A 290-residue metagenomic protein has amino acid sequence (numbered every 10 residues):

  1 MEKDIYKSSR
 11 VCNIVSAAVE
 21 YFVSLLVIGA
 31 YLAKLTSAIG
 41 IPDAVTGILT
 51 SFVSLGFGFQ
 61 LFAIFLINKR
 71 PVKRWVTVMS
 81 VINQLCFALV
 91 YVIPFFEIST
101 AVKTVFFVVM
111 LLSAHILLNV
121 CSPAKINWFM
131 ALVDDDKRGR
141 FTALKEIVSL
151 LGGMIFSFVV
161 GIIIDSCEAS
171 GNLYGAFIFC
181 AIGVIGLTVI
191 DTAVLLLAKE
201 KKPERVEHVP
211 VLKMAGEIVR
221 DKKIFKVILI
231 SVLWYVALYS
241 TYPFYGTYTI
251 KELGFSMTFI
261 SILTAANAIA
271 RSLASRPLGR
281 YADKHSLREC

Functional and structural regions predicted by a protein language model:
M1-I64, V76-T77, N83, A88-Y91 (+1 more regions): Helix-loop boundary and gating motifs at the non-cytosolic
M1-K7, K199-L229: Juxtamembrane intracellular "pre-TM" segments in multi-pass secondary transporters
A18, M79, C86-F87, A101-C121: Hydrophobic core of transmembrane alpha-helices in multi-pass small-molecule transporters, especially MFS/SLC-type
A33-A38, F65, K69, Y91-S99 (+3 more regions): Transmembrane alpha-helix termini and helix-breaking/packing motifs in multi-pass membrane transporters
V53-Q60, N83-C86, T142-G161: Glycine-rich segments within core transmembrane alpha-helices of 12-TM secondary carriers
F59-R74, I164, L273-L287: Helix-to-loop junctions at the C-terminal end of transmembrane segments in multipass secondary transporters
K69-Q84, L144, N172, K284-C290: Cytoplasmic membrane-interface "Motif A"-like loop-to-helix N-cap segments of 12-TM Major Facilitator Superfamily
F177, L187-H208: Helix-loop junctions on the cytosolic side of multi-pass membrane transporters, especially the intracellular loop
